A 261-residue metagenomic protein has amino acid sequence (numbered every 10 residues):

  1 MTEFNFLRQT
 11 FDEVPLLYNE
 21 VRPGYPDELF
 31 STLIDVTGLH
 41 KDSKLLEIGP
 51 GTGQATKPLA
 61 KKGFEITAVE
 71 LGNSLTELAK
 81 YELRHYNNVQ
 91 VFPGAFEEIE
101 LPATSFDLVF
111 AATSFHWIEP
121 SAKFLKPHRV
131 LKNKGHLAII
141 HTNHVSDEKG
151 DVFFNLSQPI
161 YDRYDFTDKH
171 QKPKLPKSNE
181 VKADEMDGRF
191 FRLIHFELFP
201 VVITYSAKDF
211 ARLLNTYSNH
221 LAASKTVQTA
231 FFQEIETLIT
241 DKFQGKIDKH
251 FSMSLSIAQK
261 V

Functional and structural regions predicted by a protein language model:
M1-H40: Conserved class I S-adenosyl-L-methionine
K44-L46, T52-E98: Class I SAM-dependent methyltransferase SAM/SAH-binding core
T52, S121, L175-V261: Conserved Class I S-adenosyl-L-methionine
L59, P127-H128: Class I S-adenosylmethionine-dependent transferase superfamily signal
I99-L108: A short acidic, Gly/Pro-enriched loop at the edge of an enzyme's catalytic core that lines a small-molecule cofactor
T113: Short catalytic micro-motifs in class I SAM-dependent methyltransferases
I118-P127: A short, conserved alpha-helix within the catalytic core of class I
R129-P200: Conserved catalytic/acceptor-binding region of the Class I
